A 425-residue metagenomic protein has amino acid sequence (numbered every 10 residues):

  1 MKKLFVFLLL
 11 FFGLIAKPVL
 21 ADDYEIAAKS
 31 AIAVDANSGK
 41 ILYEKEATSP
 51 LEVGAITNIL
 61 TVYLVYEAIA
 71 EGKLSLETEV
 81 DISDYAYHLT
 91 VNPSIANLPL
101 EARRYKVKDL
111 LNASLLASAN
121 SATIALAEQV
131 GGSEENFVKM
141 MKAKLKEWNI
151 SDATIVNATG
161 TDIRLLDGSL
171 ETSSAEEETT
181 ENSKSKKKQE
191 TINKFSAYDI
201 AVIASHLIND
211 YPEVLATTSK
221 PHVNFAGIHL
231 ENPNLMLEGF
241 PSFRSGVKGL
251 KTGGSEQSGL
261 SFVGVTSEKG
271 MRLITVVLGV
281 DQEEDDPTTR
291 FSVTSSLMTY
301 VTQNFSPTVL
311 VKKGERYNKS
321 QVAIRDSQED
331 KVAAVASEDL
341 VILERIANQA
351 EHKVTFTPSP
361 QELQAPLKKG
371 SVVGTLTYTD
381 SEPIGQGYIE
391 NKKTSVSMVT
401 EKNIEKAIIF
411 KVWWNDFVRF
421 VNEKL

Functional and structural regions predicted by a protein language model:
K2-A21: Sec-dependent N-terminal signal peptides of Gram-positive bacterial secreted proteins and lipoproteins
L9, I26-A27, S49-P50, P241 (+2 more regions): Generic detector of short alpha-helix boundary/capping microenvironments and adjacent low-complexity segments
F12, D22-Y24, T266, P366-L367: Sterically constrained small-residue positions within well-ordered secondary structures of folded domains
I15-A16, E71, K312: Residues in and immediately flanking transmembrane alpha helices
V19-Y198, I208-Y211: Active-site-adjacent loops and short helices of periplasmic peptidoglycan-processing enzymes
A175, T191-K194, Y198-L425: Domain-terminus/edge residues, biased toward the C-terminal soluble/receptor-binding domains of extracytoplasmic
